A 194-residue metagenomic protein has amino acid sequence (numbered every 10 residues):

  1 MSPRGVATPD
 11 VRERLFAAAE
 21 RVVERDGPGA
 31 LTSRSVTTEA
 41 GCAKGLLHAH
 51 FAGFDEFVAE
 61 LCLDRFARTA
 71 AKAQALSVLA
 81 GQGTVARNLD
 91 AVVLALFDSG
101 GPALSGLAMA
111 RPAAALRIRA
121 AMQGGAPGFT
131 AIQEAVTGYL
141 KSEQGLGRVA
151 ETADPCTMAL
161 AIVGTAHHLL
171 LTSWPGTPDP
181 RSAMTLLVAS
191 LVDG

Functional and structural regions predicted by a protein language model:
M1-D10, A120: N-terminal intrinsically disordered/low-complexity leader segments
S2, A91, A95-D98, T130 (+3 more regions): C-terminal peripheral helix-coil segments that are non-catalytic and often amphipathic
R14, A18-E56, E60: Helix-turn-helix
E60, A73-A103, P155-A159, R181: Hydrophobic alpha-helical connector segments
C62-A70: Short, basic, alpha-helical segments at the C-terminal edge of helix-turn-helix-like DNA-binding modules
A70, D98-M109, L116-L146, P155-C156 (+1 more regions): Amphipathic alpha-helical packing segments from all-alpha helical-bundle domains
A75-V78, A91-G100, L107-R117, L186-L191: Helix-loop "lid/cap" segments that line or gate small-molecule binding pockets
